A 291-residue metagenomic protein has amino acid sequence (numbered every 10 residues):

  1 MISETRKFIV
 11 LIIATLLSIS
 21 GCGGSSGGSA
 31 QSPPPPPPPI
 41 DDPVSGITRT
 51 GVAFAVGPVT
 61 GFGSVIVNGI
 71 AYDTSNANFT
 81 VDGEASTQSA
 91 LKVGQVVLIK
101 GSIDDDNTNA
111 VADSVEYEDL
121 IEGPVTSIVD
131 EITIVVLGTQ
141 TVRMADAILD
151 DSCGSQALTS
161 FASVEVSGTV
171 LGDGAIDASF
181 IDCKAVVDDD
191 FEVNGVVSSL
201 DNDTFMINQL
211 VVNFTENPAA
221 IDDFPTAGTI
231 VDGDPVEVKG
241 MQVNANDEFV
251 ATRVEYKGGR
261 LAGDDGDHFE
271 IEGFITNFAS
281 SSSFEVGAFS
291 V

Functional and structural regions predicted by a protein language model:
M1-I9: Bacterial N-terminal signal peptides that target proteins for export
I2, L16-S18, C22-N76, V81-V291: Short, flexible, surface-exposed loop segments at domain boundaries
V10-T15: Sec-dependent N-terminal signal peptides
